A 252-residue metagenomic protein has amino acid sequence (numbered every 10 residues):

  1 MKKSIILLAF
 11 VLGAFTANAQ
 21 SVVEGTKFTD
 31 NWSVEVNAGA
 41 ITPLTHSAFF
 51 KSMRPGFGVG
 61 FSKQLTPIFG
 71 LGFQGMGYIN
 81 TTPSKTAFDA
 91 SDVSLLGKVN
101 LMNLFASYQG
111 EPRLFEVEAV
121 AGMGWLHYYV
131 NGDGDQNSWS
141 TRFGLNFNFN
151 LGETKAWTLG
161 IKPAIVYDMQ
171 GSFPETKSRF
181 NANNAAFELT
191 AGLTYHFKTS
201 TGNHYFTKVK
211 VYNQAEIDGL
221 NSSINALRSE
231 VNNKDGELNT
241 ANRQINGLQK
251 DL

Functional and structural regions predicted by a protein language model:
M1-V22: Bacterial Sec-dependent N-terminal signal peptides
Q20-N31, I68, N103-V117, L151-W157 (+1 more regions): Short loop/turn motifs that connect adjacent beta-strands in outer-membrane beta-barrel proteins
Q20-S62: Short glycine/proline- and aromatic-enriched beta-strand/turn motifs that initiate or cap beta-hairpins
V36-A40, V59-K63, L95-L101, A121-W125 (+3 more regions): Residues on the lipid-exposed face of transmembrane beta-strands in outer-membrane beta-barrel proteins
A38-L44, G75-T81, L101-N103, M123-Y129 (+2 more regions): Transmembrane beta-strands of outer-membrane beta-barrel pores
H46-M53, T82-D89, G110-E111, Y128-S138 (+2 more regions): Outer-membrane beta-barrel translocator domains and adjoining extracellular loop/strand segments of Gram-negative
P67-T141, E153: Gram-negative (and chloroplast) outer-membrane scaffold detector with strong preference for beta-barrel transmembrane
S84-K85, G152-L248: Predominantly the C-terminal beta-signal and adjacent terminal strand-loop region of outer-membrane beta-barrel
